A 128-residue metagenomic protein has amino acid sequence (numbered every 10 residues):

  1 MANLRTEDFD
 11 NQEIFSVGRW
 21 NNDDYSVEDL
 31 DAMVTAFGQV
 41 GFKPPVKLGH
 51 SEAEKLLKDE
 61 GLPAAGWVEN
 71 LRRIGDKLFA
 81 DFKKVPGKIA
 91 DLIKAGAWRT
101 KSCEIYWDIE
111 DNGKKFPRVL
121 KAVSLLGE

Functional and structural regions predicted by a protein language model:
M1-F37: General N-terminal leader/first-domain-start detector
D24-E128: Structured, beta-strand-rich domain cores that present glycine/charged loop surfaces used to bind extended ligands
